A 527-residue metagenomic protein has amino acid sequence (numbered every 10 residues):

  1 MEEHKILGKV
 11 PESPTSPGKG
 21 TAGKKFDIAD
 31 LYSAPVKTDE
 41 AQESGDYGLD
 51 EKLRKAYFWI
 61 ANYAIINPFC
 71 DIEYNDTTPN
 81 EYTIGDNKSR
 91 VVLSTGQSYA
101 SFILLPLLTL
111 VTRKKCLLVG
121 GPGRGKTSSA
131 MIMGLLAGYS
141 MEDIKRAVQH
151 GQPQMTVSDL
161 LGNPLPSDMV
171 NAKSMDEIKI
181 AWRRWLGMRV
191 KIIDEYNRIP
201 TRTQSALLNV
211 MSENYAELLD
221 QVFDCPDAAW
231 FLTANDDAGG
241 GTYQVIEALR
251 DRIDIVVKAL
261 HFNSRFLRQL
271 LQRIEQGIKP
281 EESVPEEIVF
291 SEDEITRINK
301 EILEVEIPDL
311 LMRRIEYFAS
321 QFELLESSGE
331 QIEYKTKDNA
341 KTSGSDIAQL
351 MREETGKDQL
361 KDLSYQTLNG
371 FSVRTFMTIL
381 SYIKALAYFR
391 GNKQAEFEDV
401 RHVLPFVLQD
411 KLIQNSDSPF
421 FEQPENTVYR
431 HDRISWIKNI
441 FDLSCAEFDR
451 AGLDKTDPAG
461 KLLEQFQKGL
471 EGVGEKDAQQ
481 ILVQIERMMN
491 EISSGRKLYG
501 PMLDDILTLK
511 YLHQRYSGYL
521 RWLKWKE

Functional and structural regions predicted by a protein language model:
E3-D71: Interdomain "pre-motor" coupling segment immediately N-terminal to P-loop NTPase/helicase cores
G48-G121: Pre-Walker A (pre-P-loop) alpha-helix and adjacent loop at the N terminus of AAA/AAA+ ATPase modules, a conserved
G96-F102, P280-S418: Basic, amphipathic alpha-helical bundle interface domains used for macromolecular binding and assembly
L107-Q152: Walker A/P-loop
C116, K191, A229: Conserved beta-strand position immediately N-terminal to the Walker
Q152-L186: Short glycine-rich substrate-engagement loop in P-loop NTPases that contacts/grips substrate
S167-V170, E195-T203, S212-E292, T296-E304 (+1 more regions): Canonical AAA+ ATPase core
Q394-A395, H402, F406-E527: Terminal-proximal interaction/regulatory segments of ATP-powered molecular machines
